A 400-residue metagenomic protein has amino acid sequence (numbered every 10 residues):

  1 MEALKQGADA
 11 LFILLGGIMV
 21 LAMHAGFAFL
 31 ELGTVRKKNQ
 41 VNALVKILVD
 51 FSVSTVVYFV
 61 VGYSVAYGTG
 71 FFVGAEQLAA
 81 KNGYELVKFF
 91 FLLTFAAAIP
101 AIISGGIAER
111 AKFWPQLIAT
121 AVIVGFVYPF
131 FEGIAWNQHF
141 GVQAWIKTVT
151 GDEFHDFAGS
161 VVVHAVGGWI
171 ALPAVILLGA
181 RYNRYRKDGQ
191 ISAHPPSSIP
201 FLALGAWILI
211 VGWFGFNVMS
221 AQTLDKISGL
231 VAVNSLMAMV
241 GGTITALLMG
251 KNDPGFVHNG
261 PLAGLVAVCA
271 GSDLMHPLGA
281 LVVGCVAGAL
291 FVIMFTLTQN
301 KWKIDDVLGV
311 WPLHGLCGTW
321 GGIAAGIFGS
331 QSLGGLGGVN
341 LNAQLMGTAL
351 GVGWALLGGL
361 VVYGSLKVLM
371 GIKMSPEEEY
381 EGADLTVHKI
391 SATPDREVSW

Functional and structural regions predicted by a protein language model:
M1-W400: Hydrophobic alpha-helical transmembrane bundles of multi-pass membrane proteins
